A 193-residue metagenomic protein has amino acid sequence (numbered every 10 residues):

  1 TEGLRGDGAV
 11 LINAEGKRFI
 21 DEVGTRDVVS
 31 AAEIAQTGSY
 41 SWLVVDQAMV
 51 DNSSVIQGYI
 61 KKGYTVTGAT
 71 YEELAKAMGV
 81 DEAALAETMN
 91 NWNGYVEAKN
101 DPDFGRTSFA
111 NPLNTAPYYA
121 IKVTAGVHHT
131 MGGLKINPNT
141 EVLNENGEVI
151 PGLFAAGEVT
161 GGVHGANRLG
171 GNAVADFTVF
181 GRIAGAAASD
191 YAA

Functional and structural regions predicted by a protein language model:
T1-A84: An anion/pyrophosphate-binding glycine-rich loop and adjacent beta-alpha core in soluble alpha-beta enzymes
G6, V28, S39, T65-E73 (+5 more regions): Conserved active-site and cofactor/substrate-binding residues in soluble primary-metabolism enzymes
A14-E15, P138, E145, V179: Short, ordered coil/turn segments that flank beta-strands lining enzyme active or ligand-binding pockets
K17, G24, K76-A83, E87-A98 (+3 more regions): Generic secondary-structure signature for well-ordered alpha-helical cores
R18-G38, N144, I150-V174: Gly/Pro-rich active-site capping loops and adjacent beta-alpha segments that organize cofactor/substrate pockets
E33, E97-K99, D176: A generic membrane alpha-helix/interface feature
A84-V163, N167: A glycine-rich dinucleotide-binding beta-alpha-beta segment and adjacent secondary-structure elements that constitute
I121, T160-A192: A conserved FAD-binding loop/helix module that cradles the flavin
